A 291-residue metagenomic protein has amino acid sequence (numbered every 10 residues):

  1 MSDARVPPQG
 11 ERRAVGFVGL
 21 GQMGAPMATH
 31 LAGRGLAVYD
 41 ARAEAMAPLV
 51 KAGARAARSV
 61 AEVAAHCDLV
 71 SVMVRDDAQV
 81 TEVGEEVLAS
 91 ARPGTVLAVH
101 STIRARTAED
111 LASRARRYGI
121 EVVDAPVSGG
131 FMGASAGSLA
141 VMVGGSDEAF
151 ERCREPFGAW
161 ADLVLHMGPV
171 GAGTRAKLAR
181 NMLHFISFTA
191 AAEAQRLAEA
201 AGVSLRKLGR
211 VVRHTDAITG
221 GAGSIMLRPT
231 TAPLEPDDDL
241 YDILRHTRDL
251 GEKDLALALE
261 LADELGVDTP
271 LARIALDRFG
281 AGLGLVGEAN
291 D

Functional and structural regions predicted by a protein language model:
M1-V72, G94-T95, H166, A200: NAD(P)+-binding Rossmann beta1-loop-alpha1 motif at the extreme N-terminus of oxidoreductases
V15-V18, T102-N181: Rossmann-fold dinucleotide-binding core
L36, A56, E121-V123, L205 (+1 more regions): Hydrophobic beta-strand scaffold residues
A54-A57, M73-V74, A89, R116-R117 (+3 more regions): Short, hinge-like loop/turn segments at secondary-structure boundaries
V60-E121: Rossmann-fold NAD(P) dinucleotide-binding segment
G173-V267, L271, R278-D291: Helical "substrate-binding/catalytic lid" subdomain of Rossmann-like NAD(P)-dependent dehydrogenases/reductases
